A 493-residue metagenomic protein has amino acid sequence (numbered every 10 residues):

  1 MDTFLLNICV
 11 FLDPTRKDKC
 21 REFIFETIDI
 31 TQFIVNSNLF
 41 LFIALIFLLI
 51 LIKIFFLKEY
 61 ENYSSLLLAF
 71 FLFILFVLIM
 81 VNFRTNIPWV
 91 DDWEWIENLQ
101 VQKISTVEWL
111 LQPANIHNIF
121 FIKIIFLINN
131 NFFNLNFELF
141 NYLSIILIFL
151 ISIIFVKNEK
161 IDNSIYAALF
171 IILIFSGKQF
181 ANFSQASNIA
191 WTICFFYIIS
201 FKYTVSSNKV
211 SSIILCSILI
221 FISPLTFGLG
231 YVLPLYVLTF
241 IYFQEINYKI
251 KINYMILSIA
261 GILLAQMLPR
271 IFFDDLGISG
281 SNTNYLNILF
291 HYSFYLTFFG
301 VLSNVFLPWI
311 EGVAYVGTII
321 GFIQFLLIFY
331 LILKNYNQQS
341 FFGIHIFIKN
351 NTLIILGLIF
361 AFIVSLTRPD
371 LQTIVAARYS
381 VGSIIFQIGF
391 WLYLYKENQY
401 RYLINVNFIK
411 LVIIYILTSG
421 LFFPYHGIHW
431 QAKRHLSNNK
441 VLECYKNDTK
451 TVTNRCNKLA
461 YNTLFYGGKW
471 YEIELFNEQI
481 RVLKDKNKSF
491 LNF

Functional and structural regions predicted by a protein language model:
N7-K53, S64-H117, F126, N130-A167 (+5 more regions): Intrinsically disordered, polar/acidic, low-complexity terminal segments
D29-I46, D91, I119, D162-S206 (+2 more regions): Membrane-interface micro-motifs in multi-pass membrane enzymes
I50, I153-K157, I199-S207, L233-Q244 (+3 more regions): Transmembrane alpha-helices and membrane-interface helical segments of multi-pass integral membrane enzymes
L66-L75, A167-L173, I259-L263, S340-R368: Transmembrane alpha-helix segments characteristic of polytopic inner-membrane glycan-assembly/cell-envelope
N82, N129, F175-S184, M267-L276 (+3 more regions): Juxtamembrane "helix-exit" motif on the non-cytosolic side of transmembrane helices
S200-S223, I250-I256: Short hydrophobic alpha-helices at membrane interfaces in multi-pass membrane enzymes
S212-F240: Membrane-interface alpha helices of multi-pass inner-membrane proteins
V232-L263: Perimembrane helix-loop-helix junctions
